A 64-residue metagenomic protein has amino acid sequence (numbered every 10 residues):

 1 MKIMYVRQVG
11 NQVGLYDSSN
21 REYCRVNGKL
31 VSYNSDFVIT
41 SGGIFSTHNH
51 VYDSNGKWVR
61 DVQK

Functional and structural regions predicted by a protein language model:
K2-R7, G14, D36-S46: Short beta-strand elements that form the blades of beta-propeller/WD-repeat-like and other beta-sheet-rich scaffold
I3, N27-F37, K64: Repeated scaffold domains used in trafficking and secretory/extracellular systems, primarily beta-propellers
Q12, R21-E22: Short acidic/polar mixed-charge low-complexity motifs
N20-R21, G56: Residue-level signal for glycine
E22-C24, R60: Aromatic (tryptophan-biased) beta-strands that constitute blades/sheets of beta-rich domains
G43-K64: Mixed-charge, Lys/Arg-enriched low-complexity segments
